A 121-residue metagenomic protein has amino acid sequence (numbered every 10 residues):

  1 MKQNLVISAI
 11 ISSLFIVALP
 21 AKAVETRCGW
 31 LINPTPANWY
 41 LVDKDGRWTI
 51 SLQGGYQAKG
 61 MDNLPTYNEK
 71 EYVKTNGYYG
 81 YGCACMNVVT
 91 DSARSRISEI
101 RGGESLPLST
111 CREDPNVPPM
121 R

Functional and structural regions predicted by a protein language model:
M1, V17-A21, P119-R121: Basic/polar N-terminal segments that are highly enriched at the extreme N-terminus, encompassing both cleavable
M1-S8: Bacterial N-terminal signal peptides that target proteins for export
N4, I16, R27, T90: Functionally constrained cores in energy, signaling, and assembly domains
S8-I16: Bacterial N-terminal signal peptides
V17, D45-R47, G55-Q57, G102-E104 (+1 more regions): Generic preference for flexible, low-structure residues
A21-Y72: N-terminal secretory signal peptides
D62-R121: Beta-strand-rich cores of mature extracytoplasmic or soluble domains
